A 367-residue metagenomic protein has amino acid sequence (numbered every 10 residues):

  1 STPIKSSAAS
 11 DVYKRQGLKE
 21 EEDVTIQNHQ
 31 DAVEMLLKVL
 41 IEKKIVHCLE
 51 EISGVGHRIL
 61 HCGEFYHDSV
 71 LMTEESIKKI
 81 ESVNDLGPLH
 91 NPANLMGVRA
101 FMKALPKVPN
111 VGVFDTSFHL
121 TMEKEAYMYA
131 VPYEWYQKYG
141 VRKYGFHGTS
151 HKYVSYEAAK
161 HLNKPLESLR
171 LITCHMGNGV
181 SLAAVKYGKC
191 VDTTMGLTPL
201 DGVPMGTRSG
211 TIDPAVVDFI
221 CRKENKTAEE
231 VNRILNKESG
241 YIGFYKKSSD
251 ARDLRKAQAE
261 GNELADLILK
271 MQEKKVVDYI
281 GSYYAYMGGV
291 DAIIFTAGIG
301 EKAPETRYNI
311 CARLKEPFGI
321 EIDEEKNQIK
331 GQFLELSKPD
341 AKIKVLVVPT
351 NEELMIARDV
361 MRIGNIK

Functional and structural regions predicted by a protein language model:
T2-A9, Y13: Single conserved hydrophobic/aromatic residue that forms the stacking wall/gate of nucleotide- or nucleobase-binding
V39-S53, A158-P165, I280-D291: Phosphate/pyrophosphate-binding loops at sites that engage ATP/ADP/AMP, CoA/4′-phosphopantetheine, polyphosphate
L40-H90, P109-V111, S117-A126: Short beta-strand-loop/turn "lid" adjacent to the catalytic site in phosphate-handling enzymes
H57-L60, M176-N178, V290, I294-K302: Glycine-rich beta-strand-to-loop/alpha-helix junction loops that act as flexible
F118-K223: Glycine-rich phosphate-binding loop of actin/hexokinase-like ATP-binding domains
K186, D192-E224, R233, A297-Q328: Catalytic phosphate/nucleotide-handling subdomain of diverse soluble enzymes
R233, G240-F244, A251-Y286: Adenine-nucleotide phosphate-binding core of ATP-dependent small-molecule kinases
D266, K270-Y286, D291, G300-I366: Internal helix-turn-beta structural module
